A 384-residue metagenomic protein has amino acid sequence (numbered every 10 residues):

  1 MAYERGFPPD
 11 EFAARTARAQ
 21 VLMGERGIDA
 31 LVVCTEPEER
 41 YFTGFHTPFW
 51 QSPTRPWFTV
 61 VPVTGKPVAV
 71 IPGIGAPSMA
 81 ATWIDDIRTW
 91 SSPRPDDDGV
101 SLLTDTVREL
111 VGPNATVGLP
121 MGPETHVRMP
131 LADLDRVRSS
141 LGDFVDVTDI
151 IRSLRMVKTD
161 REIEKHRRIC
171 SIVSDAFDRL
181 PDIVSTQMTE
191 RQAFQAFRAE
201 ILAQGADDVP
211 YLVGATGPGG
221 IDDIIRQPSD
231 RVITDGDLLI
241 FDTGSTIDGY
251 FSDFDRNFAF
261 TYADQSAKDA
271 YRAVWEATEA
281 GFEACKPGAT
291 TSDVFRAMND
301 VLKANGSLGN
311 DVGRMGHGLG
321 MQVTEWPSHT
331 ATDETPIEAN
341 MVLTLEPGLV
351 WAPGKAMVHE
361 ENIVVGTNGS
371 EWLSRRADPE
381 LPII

Functional and structural regions predicted by a protein language model:
M1-I384: Active-site neighborhoods and metal-handling regions in enzymes and metal-associated proteins
